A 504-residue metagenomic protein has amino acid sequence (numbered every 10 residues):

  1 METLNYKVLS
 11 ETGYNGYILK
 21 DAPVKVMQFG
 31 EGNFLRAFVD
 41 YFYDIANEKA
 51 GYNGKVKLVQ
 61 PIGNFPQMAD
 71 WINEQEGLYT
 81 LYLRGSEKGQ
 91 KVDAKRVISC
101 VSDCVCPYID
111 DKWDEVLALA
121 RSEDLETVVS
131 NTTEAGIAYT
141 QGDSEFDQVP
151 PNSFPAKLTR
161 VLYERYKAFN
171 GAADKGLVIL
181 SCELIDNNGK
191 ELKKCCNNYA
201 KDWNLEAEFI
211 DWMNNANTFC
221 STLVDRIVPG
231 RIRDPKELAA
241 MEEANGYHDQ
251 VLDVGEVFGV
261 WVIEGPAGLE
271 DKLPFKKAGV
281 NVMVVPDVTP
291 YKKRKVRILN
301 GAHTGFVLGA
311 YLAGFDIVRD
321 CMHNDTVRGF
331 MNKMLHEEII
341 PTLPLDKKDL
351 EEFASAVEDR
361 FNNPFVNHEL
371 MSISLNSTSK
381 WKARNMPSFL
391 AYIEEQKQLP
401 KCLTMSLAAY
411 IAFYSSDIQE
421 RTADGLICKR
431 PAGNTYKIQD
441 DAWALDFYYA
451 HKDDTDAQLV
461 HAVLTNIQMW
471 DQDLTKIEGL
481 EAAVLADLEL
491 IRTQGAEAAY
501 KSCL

Functional and structural regions predicted by a protein language model:
M1-L504: Substrate/ligand-engaging "lid" and interaction regions
